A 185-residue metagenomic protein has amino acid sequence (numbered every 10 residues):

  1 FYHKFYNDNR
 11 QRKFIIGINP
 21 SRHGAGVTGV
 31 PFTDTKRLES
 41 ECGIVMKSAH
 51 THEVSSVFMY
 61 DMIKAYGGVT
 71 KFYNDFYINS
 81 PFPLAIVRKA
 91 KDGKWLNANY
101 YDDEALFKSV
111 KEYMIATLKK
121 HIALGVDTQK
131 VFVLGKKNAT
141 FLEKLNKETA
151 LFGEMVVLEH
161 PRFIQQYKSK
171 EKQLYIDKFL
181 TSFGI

Functional and structural regions predicted by a protein language model:
F1-K130, A139-L145, Q166, L174-I185: A polyanion-binding, active-site-adjacent surface
I18, K136, H160: Cofactor-binding loop segments of dinucleotide-utilizing enzymes, especially the Rossmann-like FAD- and NAD(P)+-binding
A150-H160: Short hydrophobic/aromatic-enriched beta-strand-loop microsegments
H160-Y167: Long, compositionally biased interface segments
